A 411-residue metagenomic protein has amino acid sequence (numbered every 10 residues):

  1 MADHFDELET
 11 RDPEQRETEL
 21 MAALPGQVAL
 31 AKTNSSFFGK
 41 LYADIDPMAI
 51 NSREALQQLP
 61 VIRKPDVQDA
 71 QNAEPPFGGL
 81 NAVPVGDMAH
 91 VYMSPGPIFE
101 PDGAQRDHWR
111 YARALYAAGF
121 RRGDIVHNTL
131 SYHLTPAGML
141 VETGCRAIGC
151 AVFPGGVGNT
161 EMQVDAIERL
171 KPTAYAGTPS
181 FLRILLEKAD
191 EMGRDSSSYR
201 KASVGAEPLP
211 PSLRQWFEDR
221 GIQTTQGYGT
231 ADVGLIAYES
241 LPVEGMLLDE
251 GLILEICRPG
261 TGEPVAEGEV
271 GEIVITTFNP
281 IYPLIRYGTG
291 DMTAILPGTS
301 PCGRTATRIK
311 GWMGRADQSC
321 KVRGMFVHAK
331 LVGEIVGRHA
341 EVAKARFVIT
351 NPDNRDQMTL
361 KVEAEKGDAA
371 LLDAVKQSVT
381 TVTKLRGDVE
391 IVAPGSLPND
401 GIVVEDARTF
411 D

Functional and structural regions predicted by a protein language model:
M1, F5-E7, E54, V61-R220 (+2 more regions): Active-site phosphate/ATP/adenylate-binding loop shared across adenylate-forming ligases
M1-A117, R121-R122, N354-T359, A370-V382 (+2 more regions): Nucleotide 5′-phosphate-binding alpha/beta core
A31, S94, V126, Y175 (+5 more regions): Residue-level signal for inorganic ion chemistry
F37, L41, M162, I184-L185 (+3 more regions): Phosphate- and divalent-cation-binding pockets in alpha/beta enzyme and binding domains that engage nucleotide-derived
P172-L182, T224, G245-I253, A407-D411: A polyampholytic, Gly/Pro-enriched intrinsically disordered region
Y175, F278-L385, G401: AMP-binding/adenylate-forming catalytic core of the ANL superfamily
L209-T299: Conserved AMP-binding/adenylate-forming
T225-T230, I349, E390-I391: Beta-strand->loop->alpha-helix junctions that form or flank phosphate-binding loops in nucleotide-handling enzymes
